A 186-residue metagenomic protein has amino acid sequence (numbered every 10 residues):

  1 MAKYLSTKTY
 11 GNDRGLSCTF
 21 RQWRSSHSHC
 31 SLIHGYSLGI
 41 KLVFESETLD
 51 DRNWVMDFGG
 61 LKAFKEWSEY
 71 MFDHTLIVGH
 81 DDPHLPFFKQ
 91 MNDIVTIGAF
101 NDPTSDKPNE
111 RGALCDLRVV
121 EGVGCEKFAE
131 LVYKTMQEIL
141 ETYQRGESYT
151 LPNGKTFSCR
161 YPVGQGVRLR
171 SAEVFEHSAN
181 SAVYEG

Functional and structural regions predicted by a protein language model:
M1-G186: Charge-rich, low-complexity N-terminal segments
